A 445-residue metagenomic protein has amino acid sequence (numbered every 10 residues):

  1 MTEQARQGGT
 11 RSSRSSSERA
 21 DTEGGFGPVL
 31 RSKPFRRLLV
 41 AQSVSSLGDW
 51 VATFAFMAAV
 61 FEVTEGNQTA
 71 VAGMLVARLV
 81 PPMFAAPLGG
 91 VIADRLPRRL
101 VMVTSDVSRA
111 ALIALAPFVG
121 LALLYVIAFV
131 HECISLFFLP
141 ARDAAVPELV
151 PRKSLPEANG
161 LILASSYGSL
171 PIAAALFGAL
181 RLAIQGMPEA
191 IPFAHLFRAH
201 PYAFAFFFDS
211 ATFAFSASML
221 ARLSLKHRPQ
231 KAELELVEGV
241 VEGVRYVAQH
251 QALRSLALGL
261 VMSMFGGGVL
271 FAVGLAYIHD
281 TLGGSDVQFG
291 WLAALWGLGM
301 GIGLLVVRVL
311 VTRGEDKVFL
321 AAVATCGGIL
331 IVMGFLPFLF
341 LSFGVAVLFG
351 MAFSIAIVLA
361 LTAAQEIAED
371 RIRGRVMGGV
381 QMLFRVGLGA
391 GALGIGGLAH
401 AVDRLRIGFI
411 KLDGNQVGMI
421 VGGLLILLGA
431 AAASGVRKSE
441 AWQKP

Functional and structural regions predicted by a protein language model:
E3-R6, G73-A77, M83-L88, R95 (+8 more regions): C-terminal transmembrane bundle of multi-pass solute transporters/carriers
R14-R36, L225-L258: Juxtamembrane intracellular "pre-TM" segments in multi-pass secondary transporters
R37-L38, A122-A128, S255-L256, F340-A346: Short hydrophobic/alpha-helical segments at membrane-entry points of transmembrane helices in Major Facilitator
V51-Q68, A272-V287: Short amphipathic helix-loop junctions that connect adjacent transmembrane helices in Major Facilitator Superfamily/SLC
A55-T64, L115-V119, I172-F206, A390-G418: Transmembrane alpha-helix termini and helix-breaking/packing motifs in multi-pass membrane transporters
A58, D143-L149, A276, I357-I367: Intracellular helix-loop hinge segments at the cytoplasmic ends of transmembrane helices in 12-TM rocker-switch-type
I127-L170: Cytoplasmic helix-loop-helix junction between adjacent transmembrane helices in 12-TM secondary transporters
A144, E148, Y202, F206-E235 (+3 more regions): Helix-loop junctions on the cytosolic side of multi-pass membrane transporters, especially the intracellular loop
